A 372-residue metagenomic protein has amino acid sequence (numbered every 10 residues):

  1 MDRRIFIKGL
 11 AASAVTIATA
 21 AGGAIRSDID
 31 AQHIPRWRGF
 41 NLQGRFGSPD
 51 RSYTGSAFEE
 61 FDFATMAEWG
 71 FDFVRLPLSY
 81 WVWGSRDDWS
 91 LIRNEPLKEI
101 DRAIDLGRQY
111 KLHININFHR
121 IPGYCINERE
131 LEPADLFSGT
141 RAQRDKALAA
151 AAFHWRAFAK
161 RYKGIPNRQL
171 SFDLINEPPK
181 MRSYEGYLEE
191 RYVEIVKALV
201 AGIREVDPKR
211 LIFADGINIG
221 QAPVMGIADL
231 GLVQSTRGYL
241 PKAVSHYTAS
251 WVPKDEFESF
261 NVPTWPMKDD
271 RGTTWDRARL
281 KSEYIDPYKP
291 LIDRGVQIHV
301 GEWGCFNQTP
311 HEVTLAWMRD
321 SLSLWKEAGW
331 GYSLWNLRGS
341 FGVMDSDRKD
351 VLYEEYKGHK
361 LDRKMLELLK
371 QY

Functional and structural regions predicted by a protein language model:
M1, A20-R36: C-terminal segment of N-terminal export signals and the immediately downstream linker at the start of the mature
M1-A14: N-terminal secretory signal peptides and thylakoid transit peptides that target proteins across membranes
H33-R210, G216-P223, E355-Y356, K360-L368: Active-site mouth of glycoside hydrolases
W89-I92, R129-E132, A228, T314-A316 (+1 more regions): Short low-complexity, flexible loop/linker segments enriched in glycine and/or proline with clustered acidic
Y124-R141, D229-G231, R237, A249-V252 (+1 more regions): Aromatic- and acidic-residue-enriched segments that line the glycan-binding/catalytic groove of carbohydrate-active
D145-T274, I285-F306, E327-W330: Active-site region of glycoside hydrolase catalytic domains
P310-Y372: Aromatic-rich peripheral "rim/lid" segments of glycoside hydrolase catalytic domains that contact and position glycan
